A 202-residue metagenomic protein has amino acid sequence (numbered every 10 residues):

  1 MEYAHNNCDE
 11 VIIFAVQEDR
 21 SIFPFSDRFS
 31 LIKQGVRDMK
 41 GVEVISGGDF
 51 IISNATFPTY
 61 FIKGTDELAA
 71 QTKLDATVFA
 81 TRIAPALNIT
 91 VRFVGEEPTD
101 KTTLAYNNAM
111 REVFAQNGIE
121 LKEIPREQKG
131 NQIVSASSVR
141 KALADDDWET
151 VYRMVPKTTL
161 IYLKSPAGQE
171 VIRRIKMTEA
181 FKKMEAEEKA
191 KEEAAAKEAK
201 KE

Functional and structural regions predicted by a protein language model:
M1-E202: Nucleotidyltransferase catalytic core that binds NTPs
